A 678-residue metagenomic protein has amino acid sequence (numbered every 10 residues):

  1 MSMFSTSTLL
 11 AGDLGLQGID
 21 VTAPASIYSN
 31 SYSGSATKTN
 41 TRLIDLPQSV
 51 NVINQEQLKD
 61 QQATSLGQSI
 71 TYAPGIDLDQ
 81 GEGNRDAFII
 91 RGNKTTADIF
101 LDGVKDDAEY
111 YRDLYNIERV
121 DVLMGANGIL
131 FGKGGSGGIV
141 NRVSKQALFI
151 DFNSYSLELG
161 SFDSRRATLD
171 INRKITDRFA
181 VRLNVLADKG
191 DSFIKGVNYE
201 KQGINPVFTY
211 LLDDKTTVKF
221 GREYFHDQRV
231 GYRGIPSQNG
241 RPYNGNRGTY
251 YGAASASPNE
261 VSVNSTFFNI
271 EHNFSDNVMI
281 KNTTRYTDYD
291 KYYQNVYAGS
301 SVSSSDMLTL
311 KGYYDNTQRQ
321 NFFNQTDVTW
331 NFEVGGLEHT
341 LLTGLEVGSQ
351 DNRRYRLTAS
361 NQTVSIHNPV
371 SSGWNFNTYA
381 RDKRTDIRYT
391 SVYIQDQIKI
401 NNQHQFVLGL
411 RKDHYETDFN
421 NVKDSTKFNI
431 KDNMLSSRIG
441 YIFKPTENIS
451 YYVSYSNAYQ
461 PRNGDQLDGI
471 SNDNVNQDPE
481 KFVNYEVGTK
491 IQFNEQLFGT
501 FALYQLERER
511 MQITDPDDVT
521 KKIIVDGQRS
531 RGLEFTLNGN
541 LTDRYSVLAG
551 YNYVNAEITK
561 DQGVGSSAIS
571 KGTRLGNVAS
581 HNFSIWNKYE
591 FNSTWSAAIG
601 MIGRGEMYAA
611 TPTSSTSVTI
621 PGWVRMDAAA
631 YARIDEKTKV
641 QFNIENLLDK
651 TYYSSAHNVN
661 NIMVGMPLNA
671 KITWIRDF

Functional and structural regions predicted by a protein language model:
G15-I150, Y155, V487, N660: Acidic, small-polar-rich N-terminal luminal/periplasmic segments of exported/outer-membrane proteins
N116-E118, I129-P206, L212-T216, N264 (+1 more regions): Outer-membrane beta-barrel translocator/receptor signature
D188-S192, I204-N273, Y286-R319, Q362-T385 (+1 more regions): Acidic/polar loop-and-plug regions of large Gram-negative outer-membrane beta-barrel proteins
T209-D213, R319, E338-T340, E346-Q350 (+5 more regions): Structural signature of Gram-negative outer-membrane beta-barrels, strongest in the C-terminal barrel of TonB-dependent
T266-Y289, L310-N421, K444, T500 (+2 more regions): Face-selective signature of the C-terminal outer-membrane beta-barrel domain
N269-N273, M279-R285, Y289-N295, K444 (+3 more regions): Membrane-embedded beta-barrel scaffold of Gram-negative outer-membrane proteins
L341, V453, Y485, L575-F678: Conserved C-terminal beta-signal and adjacent last beta-strands/turns of outer-membrane beta-barrel proteins
Q505-E507, I524-P612, L648-D649, T673-I675: Gram-negative outer-membrane beta-barrel transporters
